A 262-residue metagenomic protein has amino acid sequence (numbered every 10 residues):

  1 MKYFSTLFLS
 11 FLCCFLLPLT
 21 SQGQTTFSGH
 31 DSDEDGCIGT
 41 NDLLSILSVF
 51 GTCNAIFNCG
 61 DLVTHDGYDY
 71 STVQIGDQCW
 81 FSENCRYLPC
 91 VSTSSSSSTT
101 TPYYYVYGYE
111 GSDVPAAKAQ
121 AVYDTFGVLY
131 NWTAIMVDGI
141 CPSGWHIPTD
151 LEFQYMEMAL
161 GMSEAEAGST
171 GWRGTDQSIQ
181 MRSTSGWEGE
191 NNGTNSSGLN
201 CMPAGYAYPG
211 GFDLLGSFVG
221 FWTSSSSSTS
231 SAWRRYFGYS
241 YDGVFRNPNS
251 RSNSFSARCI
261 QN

Functional and structural regions predicted by a protein language model:
M1-S5: Positively charged n-region of N-terminal signal peptides that target proteins for export
L7, D35, G39, S45-I46 (+3 more regions): A generic signature of intrinsically disordered, low-complexity regions enriched in glycine/proline and charged/polar
F8-P18: Bacterial N-terminal signal peptides
L12-C14, D35, L43, Y103: Low-complexity, intrinsically disordered short peptide segments enriched in small/polar/basic residues
T20-Q22: Signal peptide processing junction and immediate N-terminal pro/mature segment of secreted/exported proteins
Q24-T25, S32-A55: Alpha-helical segments with a strong preference for the paired helices of cellulosomal dockerin domains
D31, D35, D42, D61-T64 (+1 more regions): Acidic side chains
I56-N262: Conserved positions within compact, well-structured domain cores
